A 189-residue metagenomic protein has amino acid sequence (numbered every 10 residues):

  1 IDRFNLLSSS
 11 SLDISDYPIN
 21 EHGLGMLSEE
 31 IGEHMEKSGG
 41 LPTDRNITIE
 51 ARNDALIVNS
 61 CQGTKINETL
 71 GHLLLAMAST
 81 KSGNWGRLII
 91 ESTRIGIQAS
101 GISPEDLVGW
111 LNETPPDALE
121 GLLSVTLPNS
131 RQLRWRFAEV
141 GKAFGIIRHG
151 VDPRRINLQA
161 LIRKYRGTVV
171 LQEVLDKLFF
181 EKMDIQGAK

Functional and structural regions predicted by a protein language model:
I1-K189: Extended, highly charged accessory segments
